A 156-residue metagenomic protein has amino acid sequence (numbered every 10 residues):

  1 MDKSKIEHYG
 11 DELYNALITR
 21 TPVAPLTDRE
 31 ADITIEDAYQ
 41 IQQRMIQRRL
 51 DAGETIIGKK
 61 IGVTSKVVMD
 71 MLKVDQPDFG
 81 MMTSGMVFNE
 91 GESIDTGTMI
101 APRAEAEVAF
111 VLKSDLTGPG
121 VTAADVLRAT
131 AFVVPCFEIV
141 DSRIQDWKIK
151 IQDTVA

Functional and structural regions predicted by a protein language model:
D2-A156: Catalytic-core "active-site belt" of small-molecule-metabolizing enzymes, emphasizing His/Asp/Glu-rich regions
